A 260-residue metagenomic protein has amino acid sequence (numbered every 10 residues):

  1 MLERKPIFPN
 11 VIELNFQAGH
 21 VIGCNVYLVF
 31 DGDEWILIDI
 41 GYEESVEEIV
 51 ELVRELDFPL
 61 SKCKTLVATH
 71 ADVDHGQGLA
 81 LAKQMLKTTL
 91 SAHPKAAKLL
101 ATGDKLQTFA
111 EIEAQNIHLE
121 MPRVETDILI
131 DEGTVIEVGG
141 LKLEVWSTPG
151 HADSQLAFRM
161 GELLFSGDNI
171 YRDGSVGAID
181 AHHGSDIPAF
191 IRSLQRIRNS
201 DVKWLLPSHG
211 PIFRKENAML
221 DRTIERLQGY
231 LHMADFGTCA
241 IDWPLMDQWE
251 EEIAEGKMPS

Functional and structural regions predicted by a protein language model:
L2-L56, A157-G167, Y171: Conserved beta-strand hairpin/beta-sheet module of binuclear metal-dependent hydrolase folds, prominently
I7, M85-L86, D201: Short, structured coil segments at secondary-structure junctions
N10, V29, D39, I49 (+8 more regions): Divalent metal-coordination and catalytic microenvironments
L28-F30, C63, E137, E144 (+1 more regions): Short, well-ordered beta-strand micro-motif
W35, Y42-E44, K142-R222, R226-M233: Metallo-beta-lactamase
Y42-E47, R54-T134, E225, G229-M233: Active-site HxH/HxHxD metal-binding segment of metal-dependent hydrolases
F236-S260: C-terminal regulatory/interaction regions
